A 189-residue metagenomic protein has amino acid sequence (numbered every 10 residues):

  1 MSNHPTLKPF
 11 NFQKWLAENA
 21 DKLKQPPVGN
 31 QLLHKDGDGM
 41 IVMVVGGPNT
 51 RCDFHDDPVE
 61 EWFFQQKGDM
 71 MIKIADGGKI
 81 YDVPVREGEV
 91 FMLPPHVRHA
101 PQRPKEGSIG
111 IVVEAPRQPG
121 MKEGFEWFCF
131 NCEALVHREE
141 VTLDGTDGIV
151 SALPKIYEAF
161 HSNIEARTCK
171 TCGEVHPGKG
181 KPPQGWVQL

Functional and structural regions predicted by a protein language model:
M1-F64, D69-V90, R98-L189: Jelly-roll (double-stranded beta-helix
